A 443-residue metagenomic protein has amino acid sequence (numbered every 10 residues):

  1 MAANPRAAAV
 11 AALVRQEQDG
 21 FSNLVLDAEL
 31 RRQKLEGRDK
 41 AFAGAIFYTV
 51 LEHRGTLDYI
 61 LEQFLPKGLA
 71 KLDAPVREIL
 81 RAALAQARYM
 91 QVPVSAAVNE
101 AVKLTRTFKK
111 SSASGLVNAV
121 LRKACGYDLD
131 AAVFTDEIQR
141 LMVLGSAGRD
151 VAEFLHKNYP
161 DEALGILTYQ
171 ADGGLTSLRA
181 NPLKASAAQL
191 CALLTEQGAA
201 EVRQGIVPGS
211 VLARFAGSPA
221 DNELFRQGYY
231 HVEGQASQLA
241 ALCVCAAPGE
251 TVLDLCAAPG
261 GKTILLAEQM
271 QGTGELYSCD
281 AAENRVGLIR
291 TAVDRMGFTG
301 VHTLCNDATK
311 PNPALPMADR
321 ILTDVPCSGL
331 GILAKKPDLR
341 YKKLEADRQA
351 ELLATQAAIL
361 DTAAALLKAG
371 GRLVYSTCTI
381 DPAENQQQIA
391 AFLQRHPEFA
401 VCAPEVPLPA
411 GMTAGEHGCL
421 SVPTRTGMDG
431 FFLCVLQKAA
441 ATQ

Functional and structural regions predicted by a protein language model:
M1-Q443: S-adenosylmethionine
